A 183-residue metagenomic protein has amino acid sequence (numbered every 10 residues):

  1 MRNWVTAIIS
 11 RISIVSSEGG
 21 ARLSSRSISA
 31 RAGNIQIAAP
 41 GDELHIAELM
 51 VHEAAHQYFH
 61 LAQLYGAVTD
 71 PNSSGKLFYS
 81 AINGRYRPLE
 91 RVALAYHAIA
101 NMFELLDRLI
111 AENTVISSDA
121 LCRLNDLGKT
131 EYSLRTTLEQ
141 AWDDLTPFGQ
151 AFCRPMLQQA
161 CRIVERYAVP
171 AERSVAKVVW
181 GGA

Functional and structural regions predicted by a protein language model:
M1-S29, P40-E43: Auxiliary, metal-adjacent structural segments of Zn-dependent hydrolase domains
N3-A7, A67-N72, E112-L124: Short, glycine/acidic-rich hinge or "gate" loops at secondary-structure transitions that mediate conformational
A30, P40, L44-L49, Q57-E90: Post-HEXXH active-site segment of zinc metalloproteases
A32-N34: Short, solvent-exposed beta-strand edge segments and adjacent coil->beta transition regions
H45, L49, E53, A93-N101 (+2 more regions): Generic recognition of stable, solvent-exposed alpha-helical segments in well-folded globular domains
H56, H60, L64, E104-A111: Short, well-ordered loop/turn and helix-capping segments at boundaries between secondary-structure elements and domains
S74-V115: Post-HExxH zinc-binding segment in Zn-dependent metallohydrolases
T114-A183: Long, compositionally biased intrinsically disordered regions
